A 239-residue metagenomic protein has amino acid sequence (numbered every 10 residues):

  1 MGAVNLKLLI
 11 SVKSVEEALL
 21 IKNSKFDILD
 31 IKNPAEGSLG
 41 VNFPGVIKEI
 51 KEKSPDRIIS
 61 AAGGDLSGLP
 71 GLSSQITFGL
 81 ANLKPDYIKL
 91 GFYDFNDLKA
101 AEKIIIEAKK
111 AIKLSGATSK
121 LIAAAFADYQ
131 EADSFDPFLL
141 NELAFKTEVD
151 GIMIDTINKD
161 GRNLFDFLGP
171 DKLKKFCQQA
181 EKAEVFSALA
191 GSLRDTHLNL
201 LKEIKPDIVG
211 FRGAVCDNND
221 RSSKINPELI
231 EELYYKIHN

Functional and structural regions predicted by a protein language model:
M1-S11, E52: N-terminal amphipathic alpha-helix/helix-capping segment at the start of soluble metabolic enzymes
K7-D27: N-terminal basic/disordered segments at the start of proteins
A18, I47, I76-T77, N141 (+3 more regions): Generic hydrophobic/aromatic pocket-lining and core-packing "Φ" positions
I21, I152, L201: Conserved, mostly hydrophobic/aromatic
I28-G40, N82-D97, G151-G161, I204-P227: Glycine-rich phosphate-binding active-site loops on the catalytic face of alpha/beta enzymes
A35-L66: Glycine/small-residue-rich interface belts in oligomeric ring/scaffold proteins and their assembly partners
P44-K53, N96-A111, F211-N239: C-terminal helical cap(s) of enzyme catalytic domains, especially alpha/beta-barrels
S54-L164, Q179, A183, T196: Conserved anion-binding
